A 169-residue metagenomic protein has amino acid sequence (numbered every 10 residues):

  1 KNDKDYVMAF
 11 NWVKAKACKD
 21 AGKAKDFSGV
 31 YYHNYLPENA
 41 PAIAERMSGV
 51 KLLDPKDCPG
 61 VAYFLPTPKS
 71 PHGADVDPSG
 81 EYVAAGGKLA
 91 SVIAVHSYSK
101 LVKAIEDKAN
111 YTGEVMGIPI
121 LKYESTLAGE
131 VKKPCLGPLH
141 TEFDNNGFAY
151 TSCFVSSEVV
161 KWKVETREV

Functional and structural regions predicted by a protein language model:
K1-V169: Predominantly soluble domains enriched in secretory-pathway, periplasmic, or organellar proteins
